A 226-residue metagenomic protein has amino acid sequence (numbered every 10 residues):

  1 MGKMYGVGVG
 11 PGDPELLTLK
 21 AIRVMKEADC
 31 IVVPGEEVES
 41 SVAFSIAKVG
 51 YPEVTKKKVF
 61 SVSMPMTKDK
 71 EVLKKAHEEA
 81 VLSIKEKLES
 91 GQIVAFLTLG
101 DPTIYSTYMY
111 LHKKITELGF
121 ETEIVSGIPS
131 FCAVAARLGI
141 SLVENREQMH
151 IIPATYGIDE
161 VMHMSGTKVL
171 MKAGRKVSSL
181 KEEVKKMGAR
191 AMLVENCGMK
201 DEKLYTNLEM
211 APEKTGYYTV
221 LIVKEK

Functional and structural regions predicted by a protein language model:
M1-P14, L19-A21, K26-F120, E209-P212 (+2 more regions): Class I S-adenosyl-L-methionine
M4, M162-K226: A contiguous loop/helix-start segment that scaffolds small-molecule binding in enzyme catalytic cores
G6-G8, L97-L99, I152-P153, L170-K172 (+1 more regions): Short beta-strand segments
R23-V24, L88-E89, F96, S141-N145 (+3 more regions): Solvent-exposed alpha-helices and their adjacent loops that cap or buttress functional pockets in soluble metabolic
V33, F60-S63, I124, E144 (+4 more regions): Structural signal for conserved beta-strand scaffold positions within catalytic alpha/beta enzyme cores
V38-S40, T67, P129-C132, M199-D201: Short gly/pro/ser/thr-enriched loop/turn and capping motifs at secondary-structure boundaries
A80-K85, A154-M162, A173-S179: A short, acidic, amphipathic alpha-helical segment used as a generic capping/interface helix at domain edges
T103-M164, P212: Class I SAM-dependent methyltransferase SAM-binding "motif I" and its flanking Rossmann-like core
